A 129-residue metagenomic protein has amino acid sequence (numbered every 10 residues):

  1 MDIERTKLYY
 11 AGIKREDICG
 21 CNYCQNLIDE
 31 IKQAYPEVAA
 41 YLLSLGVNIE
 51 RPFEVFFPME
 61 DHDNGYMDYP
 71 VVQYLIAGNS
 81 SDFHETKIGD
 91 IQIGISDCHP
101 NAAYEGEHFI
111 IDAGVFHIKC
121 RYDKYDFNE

Functional and structural regions predicted by a protein language model:
M1, Y74, G89-I91, F109 (+1 more regions): Residue-level marker of intrinsically disordered, low-complexity segments enriched for small/polar residues
M1-S44: N-terminal cysteine/histidine-rich coordination modules
N22, A77, K119: Residues in well-ordered beta-strands of folded domains
N26, N79-F83, D123-Y125: Generic structural motif
V47-E50: Primary mode marks residue(s) on the alpha4-beta5-alpha5 output face of response regulator receiver
P52-F56, E60: Predominantly extracellular/secreted and cell-surface proteins with exposed, flexible low-complexity segments
M59-Y104: Short flanking/linker segments adjacent to small metal-binding domains or redox-active Cys/His motifs
S96-E129: Glycine-rich, aromatic-bearing surface loops/beta-hairpins
